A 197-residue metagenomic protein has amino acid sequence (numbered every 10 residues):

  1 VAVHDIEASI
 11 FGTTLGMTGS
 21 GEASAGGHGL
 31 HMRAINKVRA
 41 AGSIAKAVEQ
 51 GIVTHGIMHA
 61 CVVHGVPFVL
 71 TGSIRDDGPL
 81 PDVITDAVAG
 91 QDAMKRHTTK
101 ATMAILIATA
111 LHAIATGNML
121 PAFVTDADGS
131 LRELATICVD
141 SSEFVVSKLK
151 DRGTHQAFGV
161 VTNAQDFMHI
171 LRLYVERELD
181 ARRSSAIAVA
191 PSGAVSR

Functional and structural regions predicted by a protein language model:
A2-V3, M17-A104, T109-R197: C-terminal functional extensions of proteins
D5-E7: Extended, H/D-rich, highly charged conserved domains that either
